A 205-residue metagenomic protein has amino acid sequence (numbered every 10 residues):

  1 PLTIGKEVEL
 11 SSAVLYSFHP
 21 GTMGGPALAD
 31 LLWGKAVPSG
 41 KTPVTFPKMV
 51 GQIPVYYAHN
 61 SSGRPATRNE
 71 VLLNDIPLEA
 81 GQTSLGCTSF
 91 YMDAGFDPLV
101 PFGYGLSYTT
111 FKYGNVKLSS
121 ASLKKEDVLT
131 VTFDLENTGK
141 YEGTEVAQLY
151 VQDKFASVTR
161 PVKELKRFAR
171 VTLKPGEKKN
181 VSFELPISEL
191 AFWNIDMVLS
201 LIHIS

Functional and structural regions predicted by a protein language model:
L2-T144, Y150, I195: Secreted, periplasmic, or luminal enzymes acting at the cell surface/secretory milieu
N137-G139, D153-F155, I187-E189: Beta-strand elements of well-folded, non-transmembrane domains
T144-E145, K154-S157: Surface-exposed turn/loop modules enriched in turn-prone residues
S157-W193: Intrinsically disordered, low-complexity Pro/Gly/Ser/Thr-rich segments with frequent PxxP/GP/PP motifs and embedded
V198-S200: Short, surface-exposed beta-strand/beta-hairpin micro-motifs centered on an aromatic residue
I202-I204: Conserved small/polar residues in nucleotide/adenosyl-binding loops
